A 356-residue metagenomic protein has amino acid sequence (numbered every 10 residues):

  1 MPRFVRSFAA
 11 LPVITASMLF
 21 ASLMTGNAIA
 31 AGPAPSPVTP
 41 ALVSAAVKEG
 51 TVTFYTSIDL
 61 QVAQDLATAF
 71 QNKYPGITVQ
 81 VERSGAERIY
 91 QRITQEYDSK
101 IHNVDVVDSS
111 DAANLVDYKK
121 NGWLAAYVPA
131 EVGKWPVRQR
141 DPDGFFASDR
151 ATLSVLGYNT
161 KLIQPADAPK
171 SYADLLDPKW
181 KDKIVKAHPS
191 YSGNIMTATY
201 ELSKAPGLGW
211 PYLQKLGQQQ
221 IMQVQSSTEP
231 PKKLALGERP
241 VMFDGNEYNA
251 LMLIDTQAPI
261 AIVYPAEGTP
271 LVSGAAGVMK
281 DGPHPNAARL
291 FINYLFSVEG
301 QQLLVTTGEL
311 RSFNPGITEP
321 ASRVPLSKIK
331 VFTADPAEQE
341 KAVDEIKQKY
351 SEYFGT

Functional and structural regions predicted by a protein language model:
M1-E49, T356: Short, low-complexity disordered leader/linker segments with a strong preference for bacterial N-terminal type II
G32-P40, V47-D65, G274: Extracytoplasmic "Venus flytrap"
T53-A67, V79-Y97, H102-E238: Extracytoplasmic ligand-binding site segments that recognize negatively charged/polar headgroups
A113-D117, P240-P259, G308: A ligand-binding cleft/hinge motif common to bilobed small-molecule-binding domains
A151-T152, L213-G217, Q223-V224, T256-G282: Periplasmic-binding protein-like
V155-L162, T199-S203, V272-H284, L303-L304: A bilobed periplasmic-binding-protein/Venus flytrap-type ligand-binding module shared by bacterial periplasmic
W180-Y191, Y294-T318: Periplasmic-binding protein-like
Q301-T356: C-terminal capping/gating helix-and-loop segments adjacent to ligand/active sites or protein-protein/ligand interfaces
